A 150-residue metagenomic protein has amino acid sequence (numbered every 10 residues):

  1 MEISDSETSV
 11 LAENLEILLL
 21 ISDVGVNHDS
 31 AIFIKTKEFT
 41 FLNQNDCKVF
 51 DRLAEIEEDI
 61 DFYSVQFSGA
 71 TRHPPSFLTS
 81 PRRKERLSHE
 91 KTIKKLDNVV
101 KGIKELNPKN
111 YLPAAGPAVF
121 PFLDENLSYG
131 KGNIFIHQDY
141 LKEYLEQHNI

Functional and structural regions predicted by a protein language model:
E2-R72: Core dinuclear metal-dependent hydrolase active-site scaffold
R52-E146: Cap/insert and terminal regions of metallo-dependent hydrolase folds
